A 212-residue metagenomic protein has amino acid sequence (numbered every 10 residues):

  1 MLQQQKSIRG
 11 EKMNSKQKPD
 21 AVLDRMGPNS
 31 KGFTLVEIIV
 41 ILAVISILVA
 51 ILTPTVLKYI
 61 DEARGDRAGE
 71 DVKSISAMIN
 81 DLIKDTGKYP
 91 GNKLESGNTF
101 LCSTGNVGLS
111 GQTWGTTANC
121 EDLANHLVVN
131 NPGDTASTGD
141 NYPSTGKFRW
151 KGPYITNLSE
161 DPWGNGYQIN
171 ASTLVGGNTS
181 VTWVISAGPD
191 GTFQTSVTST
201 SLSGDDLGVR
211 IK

Functional and structural regions predicted by a protein language model:
M1-F33: N-terminal leader/signal peptides at the extreme start of proteins
N29-I60, R64, I75-S76: N-terminal single-pass transmembrane signal-anchor helix
D61-K73, K88-Y89: Membrane-proximal amphipathic alpha-helices that sit immediately adjacent to an N-terminal transmembrane/signal-anchor
I79-Y154: Short, glycine/small-hydrophobic-rich surface segments
S144-G176, V181: Intrinsically disordered, low-complexity regions enriched in Pro/Ser/Thr/Gly and acidic residues
P162, D190-T192: Acidic, glycine-anchored loop motifs typical of Ca2+
S203-K212: Short, low-complexity, Pro/Ser/Thr/Gly-rich segments in the mature regions of secreted, periplasmic
